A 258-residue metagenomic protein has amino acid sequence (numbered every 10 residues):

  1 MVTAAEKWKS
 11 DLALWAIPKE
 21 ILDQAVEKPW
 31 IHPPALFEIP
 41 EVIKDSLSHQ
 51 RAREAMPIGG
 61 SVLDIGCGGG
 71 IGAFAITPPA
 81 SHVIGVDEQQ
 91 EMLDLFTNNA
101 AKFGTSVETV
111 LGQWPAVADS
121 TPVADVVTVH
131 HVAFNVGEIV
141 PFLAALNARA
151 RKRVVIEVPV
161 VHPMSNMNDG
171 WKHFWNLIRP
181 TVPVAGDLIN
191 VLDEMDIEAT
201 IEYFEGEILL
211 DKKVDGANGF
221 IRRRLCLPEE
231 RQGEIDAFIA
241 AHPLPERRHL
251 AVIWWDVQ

Functional and structural regions predicted by a protein language model:
M1-M56: Conserved class I S-adenosyl-L-methionine
L63, G69-A116: Class I SAM-dependent methyltransferase SAM/SAH-binding core
D119-V126: A short acidic, Gly/Pro-enriched loop at the edge of an enzyme's catalytic core that lines a small-molecule cofactor
V126-E138: A short SAM/SAH-binding and catalytic strip from SAM-dependent methyltransferases
V140-V155: A short glycine-rich, Lys/Arg-flanked "PGG" loop and its adjoining helix->strand segment in the class I
R153-P180: Conserved class I S-adenosyl-L-methionine
T181-D196, E202: Short alpha-helix
T200-Q258: Conserved Class I S-adenosyl-L-methionine
